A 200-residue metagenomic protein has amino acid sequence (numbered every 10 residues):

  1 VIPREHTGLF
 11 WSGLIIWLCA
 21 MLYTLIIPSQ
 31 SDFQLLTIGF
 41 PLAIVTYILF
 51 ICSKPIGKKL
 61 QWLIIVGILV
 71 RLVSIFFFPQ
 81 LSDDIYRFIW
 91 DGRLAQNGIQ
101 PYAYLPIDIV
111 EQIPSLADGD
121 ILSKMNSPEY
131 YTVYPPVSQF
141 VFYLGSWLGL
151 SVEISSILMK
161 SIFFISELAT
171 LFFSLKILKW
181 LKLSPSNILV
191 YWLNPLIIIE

Functional and structural regions predicted by a protein language model:
V1-V73, F78: Start-transfer (signal-anchor) and selected internal transmembrane alpha helices of multi-pass inner/ER membrane
L22-I26, C52, V73-Q80, Q96 (+3 more regions): Structural signature of transmembrane alpha-helix termini at the membrane-water interface
S29-G39, E153-F164: Membrane-interface anchor segments at the N-terminal boundary of transmembrane helices in multi-pass membrane enzymes
V45-S53, L144, I154-L181, P185 (+2 more regions): Transmembrane-helix motifs of polytopic, lipid-linked glycan transferases
G57-K160: Intramembrane catalytic core of multi-pass membrane enzymes that act on lipidic substrates
G67, N187-W192: Short helix- or helix-capping micro-motifs that position conserved polar/aromatic residues at function-defining sites
N194-E200: Short, intrinsically disordered, charge-balanced linker/junction segments flanking boundaries in proteins
